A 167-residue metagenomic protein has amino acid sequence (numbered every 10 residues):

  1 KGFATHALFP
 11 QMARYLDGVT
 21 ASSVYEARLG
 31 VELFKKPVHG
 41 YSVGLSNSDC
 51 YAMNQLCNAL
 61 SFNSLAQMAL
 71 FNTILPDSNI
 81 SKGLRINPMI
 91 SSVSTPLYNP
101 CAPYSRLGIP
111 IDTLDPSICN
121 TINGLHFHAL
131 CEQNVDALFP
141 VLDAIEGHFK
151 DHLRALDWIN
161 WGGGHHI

Functional and structural regions predicted by a protein language model:
G2-W158: Active-site-proximal beta-alpha core segment in soluble small-molecule metabolic enzymes
D157-I167: Flexible glycine/acidic-rich beta-alpha junction loops that bind and position SAM and/or redox cofactors in anaerobic
